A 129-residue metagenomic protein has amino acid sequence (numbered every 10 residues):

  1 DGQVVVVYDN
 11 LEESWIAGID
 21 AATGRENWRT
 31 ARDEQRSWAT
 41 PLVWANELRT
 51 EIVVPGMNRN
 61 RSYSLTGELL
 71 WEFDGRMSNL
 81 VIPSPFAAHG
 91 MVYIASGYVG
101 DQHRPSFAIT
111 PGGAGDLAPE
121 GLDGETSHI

Functional and structural regions predicted by a protein language model:
D1-I129: Noncatalytic, solvent-exposed loop/strand surfaces of beta-propeller-type extracellular/periplasmic domains
